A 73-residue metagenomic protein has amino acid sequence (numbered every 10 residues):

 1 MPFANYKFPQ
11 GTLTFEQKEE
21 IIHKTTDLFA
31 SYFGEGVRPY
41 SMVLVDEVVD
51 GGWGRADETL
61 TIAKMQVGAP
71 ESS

Functional and structural regions predicted by a protein language model:
M1-S73: A domain-level signal for the structural core that forms small-molecule/cofactor-binding pockets and catalytic centers
